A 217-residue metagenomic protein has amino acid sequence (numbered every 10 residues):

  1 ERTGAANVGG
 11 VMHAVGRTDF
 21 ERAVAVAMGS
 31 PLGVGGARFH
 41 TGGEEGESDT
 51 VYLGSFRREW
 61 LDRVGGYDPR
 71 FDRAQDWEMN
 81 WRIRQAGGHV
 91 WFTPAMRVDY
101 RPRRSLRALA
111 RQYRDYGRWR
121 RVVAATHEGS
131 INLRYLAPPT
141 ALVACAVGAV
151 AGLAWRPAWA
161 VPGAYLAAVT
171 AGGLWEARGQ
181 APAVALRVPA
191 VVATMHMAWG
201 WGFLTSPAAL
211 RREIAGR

Functional and structural regions predicted by a protein language model:
E1-S30, M96-R101: Conserved donor NDP-sugar-binding/catalytic core segment of glycosyltransferases
G16, E45, D72-R73: A short, glycine-/small-residue-rich helix N-cap motif at loop->alpha-helix starts within glycosyltransferase
F39-E47: Short, P/G- and charge-enriched loop/turn segments at secondary-structure junctions
T50-G65: Conserved nucleotide-sugar donor-binding and metal-coordinating catalytic region shared by glycosyltransferases
D68-I131: Catalytic donor/gating beta->alpha subdomain of glycosyltransferases that bind UDP-sugars
G129-T140: Membrane-interface anchor segments at the N-terminal boundary of transmembrane helices in multi-pass membrane enzymes
A141-R212: Membrane-embedded multi-pass helical conduit in multi-pass membrane proteins, especially envelope-biosynthetic
